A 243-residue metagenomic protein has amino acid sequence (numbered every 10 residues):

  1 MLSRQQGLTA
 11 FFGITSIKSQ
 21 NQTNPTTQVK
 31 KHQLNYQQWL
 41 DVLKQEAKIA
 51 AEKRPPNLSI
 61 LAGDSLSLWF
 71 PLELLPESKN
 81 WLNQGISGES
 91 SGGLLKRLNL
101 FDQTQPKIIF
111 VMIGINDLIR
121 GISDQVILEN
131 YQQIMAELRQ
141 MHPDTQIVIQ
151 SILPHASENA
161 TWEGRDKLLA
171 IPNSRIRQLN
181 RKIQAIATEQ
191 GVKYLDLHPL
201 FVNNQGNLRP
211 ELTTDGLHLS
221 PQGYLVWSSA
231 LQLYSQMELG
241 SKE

Functional and structural regions predicted by a protein language model:
M1-L58, L72: N-terminal secretory targeting modules
Q33-N35, S78-S91, K167, G216: Acidic/histidine-rich helix-loop elements that form or flank divalent-metal/phosphate-binding sites at the catalytic
L58-A62, L82: Conserved beta-strand elements of the Class I
L68-P76, G92-E129, P154-A160: Oxyanion-hole/transition-state-stabilizing segment in secreted/luminal serine hydrolases and related acyltransferases
L98, Y131-M135, N180: Generic structural signal for well-ordered alpha-helices, preferentially at hydrophobic/aromatic core positions
I115-N116, R139-N173: Active-site segments of SGNH/GDSL-like serine hydrolases that catalyze O-acetyl group transfer/hydrolysis on lipids
S157-E243: Catalytic His-Asp segment of secreted/periplasmic serine-dependent ester chemistry enzymes
